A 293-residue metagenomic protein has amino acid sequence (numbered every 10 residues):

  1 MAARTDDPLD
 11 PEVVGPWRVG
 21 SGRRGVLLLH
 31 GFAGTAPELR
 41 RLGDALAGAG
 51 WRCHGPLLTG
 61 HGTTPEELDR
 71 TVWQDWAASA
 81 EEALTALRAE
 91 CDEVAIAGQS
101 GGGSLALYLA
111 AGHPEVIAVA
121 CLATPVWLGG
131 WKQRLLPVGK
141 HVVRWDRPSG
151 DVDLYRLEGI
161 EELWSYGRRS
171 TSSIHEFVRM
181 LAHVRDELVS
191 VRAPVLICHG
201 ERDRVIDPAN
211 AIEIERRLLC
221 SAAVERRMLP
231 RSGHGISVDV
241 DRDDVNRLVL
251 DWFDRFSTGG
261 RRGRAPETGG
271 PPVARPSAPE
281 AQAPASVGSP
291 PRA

Functional and structural regions predicted by a protein language model:
D10-T64: Short, surface-exposed "cap/lid" segments of acyl-processing enzymes
L42, A193, D207-R216: Short alpha-helix in the alpha/beta-hydrolase fold that links the catalytic acid
T64-E90, A95: Catalytic nucleophile-loop/oxyanion-hole region of alpha/beta-hydrolase and closely related hydrolase-like folds
G98-G102, A106: Gly/Ala-rich beta-loop-alpha elbow adjacent to hydrolase catalytic centers
A120-G130: Active-site nucleophile loop of the alpha/beta-hydrolase fold
V191, I197-H199, D203: Short beta-strand/loop motif that positions the catalytic acidic residue of the alpha/beta-hydrolase fold
L218-G235: Catalytic histidine neighborhood in serine/cysteine hydrolases with alpha/beta-hydrolase-type architecture
R231-A293: Catalytic active-site module of serine/aspartate enzymes centered on a nucleophile-bearing elbow/loop
